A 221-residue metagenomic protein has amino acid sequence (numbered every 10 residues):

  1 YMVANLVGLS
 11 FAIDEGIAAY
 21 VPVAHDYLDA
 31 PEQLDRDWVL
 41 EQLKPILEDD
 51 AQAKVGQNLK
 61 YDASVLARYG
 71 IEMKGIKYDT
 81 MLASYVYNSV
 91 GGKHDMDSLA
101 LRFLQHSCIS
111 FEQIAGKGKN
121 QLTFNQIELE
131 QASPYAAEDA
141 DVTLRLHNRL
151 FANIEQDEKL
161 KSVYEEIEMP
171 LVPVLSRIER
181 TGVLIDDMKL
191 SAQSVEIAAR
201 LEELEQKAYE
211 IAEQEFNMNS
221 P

Functional and structural regions predicted by a protein language model:
Y1-D29, P45-E48, Q57-L59, V90-G91 (+3 more regions): Conserved "right-hand" nucleotidyltransferase catalytic core of DNA-directed polymerases
N5-S10, D37, Y69-K74: Short secondary-structure boundary/capping segments
L9, K60-G70, S84-Y87: Short active-site loop/helix that positions an aromatic residue
D29-A30, D62-L66, H94-D95, C108-F111: Switch/connector loops and helix/strand junctions flanking conserved nucleotide-binding motifs in nucleotide-processing
Q33-A51: Short, basic/hydrophobic alpha-helical segments
D37-L40, T80, K93-D97, C108 (+1 more regions): Amphipathic alpha-helical transducer elements in NTP-driven molecular machines
E72-S89, M96: Conserved beta-strand -> loop -> alpha-helix junction used to position metal-binding or nucleic-acid-contacting
